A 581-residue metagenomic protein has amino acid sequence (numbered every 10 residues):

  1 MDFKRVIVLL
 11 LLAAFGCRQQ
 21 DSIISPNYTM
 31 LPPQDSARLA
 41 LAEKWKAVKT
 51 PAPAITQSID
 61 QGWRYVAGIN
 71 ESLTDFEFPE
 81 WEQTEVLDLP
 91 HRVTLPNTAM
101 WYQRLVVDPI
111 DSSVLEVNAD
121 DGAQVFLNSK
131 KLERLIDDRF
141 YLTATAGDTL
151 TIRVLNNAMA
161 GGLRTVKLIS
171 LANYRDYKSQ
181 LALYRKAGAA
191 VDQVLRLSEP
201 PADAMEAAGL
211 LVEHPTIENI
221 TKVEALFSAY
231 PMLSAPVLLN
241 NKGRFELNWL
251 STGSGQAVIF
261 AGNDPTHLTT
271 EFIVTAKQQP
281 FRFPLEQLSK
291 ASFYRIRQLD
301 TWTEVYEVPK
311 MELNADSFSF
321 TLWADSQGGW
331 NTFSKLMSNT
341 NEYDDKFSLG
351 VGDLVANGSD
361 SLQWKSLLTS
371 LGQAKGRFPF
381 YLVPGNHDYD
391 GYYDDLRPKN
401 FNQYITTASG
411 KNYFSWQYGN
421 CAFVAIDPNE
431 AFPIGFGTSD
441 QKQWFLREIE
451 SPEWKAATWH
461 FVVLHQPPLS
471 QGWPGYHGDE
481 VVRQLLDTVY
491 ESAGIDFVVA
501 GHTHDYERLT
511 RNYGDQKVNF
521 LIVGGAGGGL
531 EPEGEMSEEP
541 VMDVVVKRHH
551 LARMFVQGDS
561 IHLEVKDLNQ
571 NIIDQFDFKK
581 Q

Functional and structural regions predicted by a protein language model:
A14-G16: C-terminal motif of bacterial Sec signal peptides marking the signal peptidase cleavage site
Q19-P26, A187-L322, E342, H460 (+2 more regions): Acidic, histidine-bearing metal-coordination/catalytic regions of metal-dependent phosphoesterases
I23-S113, A158-T216: Extended carbohydrate-recognition surfaces in non-catalytic/accessory domains of CAZymes and lectin-like proteins
W81, R104-S129, L150-I152, V463: Aromatic-lined ligand-binding clefts that engage carbohydrates, nucleic acids, or primary amines
G122-K167, P284: Beta-strand-rich ligand-recognition modules
V191-L211, S317-D394: Conserved, compact domain cores that house catalytic/ligand-binding motifs in diverse enzymes and effector modules
P284, F293-D300, L362-W454, H477 (+3 more regions): Extended active-site neighborhood of metal-dependent phosphoesterases/phosphodiesterases
V355, P452-W473: Short acidic, glycine-rich surface-loop motifs adjacent to enzyme active sites
